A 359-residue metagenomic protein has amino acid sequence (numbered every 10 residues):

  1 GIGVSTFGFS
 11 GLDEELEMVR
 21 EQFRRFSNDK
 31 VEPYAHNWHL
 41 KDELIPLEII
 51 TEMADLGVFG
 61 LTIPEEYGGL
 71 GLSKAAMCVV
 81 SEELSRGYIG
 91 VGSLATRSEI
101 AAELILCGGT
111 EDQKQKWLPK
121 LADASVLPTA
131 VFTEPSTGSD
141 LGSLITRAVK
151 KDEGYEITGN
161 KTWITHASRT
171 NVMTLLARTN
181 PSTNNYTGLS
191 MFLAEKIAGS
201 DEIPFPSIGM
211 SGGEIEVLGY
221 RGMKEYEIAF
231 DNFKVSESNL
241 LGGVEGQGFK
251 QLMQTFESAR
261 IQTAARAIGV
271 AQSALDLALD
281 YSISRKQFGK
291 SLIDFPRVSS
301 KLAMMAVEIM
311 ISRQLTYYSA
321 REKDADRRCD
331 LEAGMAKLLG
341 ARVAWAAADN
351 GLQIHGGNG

Functional and structural regions predicted by a protein language model:
G1-G87, V91-G92, T96, G108-Q113 (+6 more regions): Alpha-helical interface subdomain recognition
L72-S73, D140-G142, H166-N171, N185-G188 (+1 more regions): Short glycine/proline-enriched turns and hinge-like loops at secondary-structure junctions
L94, L121, S136-S139, W163-H166 (+2 more regions): Short Gly/Pro-enriched turn/cap motifs at secondary-structure boundaries
S98-A102: Well-ordered alpha-helical segments within folded domains of soluble proteins
C107-G109, V149, L175-T179, L193-E195 (+1 more regions): Short beta-strand-to-turn element immediately C-terminal to the catalytic PLP-Schiff-base lysine in fold type I
A124-F132, L176: A short, Trp-centered hydrophobic/proline-enriched beta-strand micro-motif
G154, T158-G209: A short core secondary-structure module
S200-N232: Flexible, small-/acidic-enriched active-site or ligand-binding loops
